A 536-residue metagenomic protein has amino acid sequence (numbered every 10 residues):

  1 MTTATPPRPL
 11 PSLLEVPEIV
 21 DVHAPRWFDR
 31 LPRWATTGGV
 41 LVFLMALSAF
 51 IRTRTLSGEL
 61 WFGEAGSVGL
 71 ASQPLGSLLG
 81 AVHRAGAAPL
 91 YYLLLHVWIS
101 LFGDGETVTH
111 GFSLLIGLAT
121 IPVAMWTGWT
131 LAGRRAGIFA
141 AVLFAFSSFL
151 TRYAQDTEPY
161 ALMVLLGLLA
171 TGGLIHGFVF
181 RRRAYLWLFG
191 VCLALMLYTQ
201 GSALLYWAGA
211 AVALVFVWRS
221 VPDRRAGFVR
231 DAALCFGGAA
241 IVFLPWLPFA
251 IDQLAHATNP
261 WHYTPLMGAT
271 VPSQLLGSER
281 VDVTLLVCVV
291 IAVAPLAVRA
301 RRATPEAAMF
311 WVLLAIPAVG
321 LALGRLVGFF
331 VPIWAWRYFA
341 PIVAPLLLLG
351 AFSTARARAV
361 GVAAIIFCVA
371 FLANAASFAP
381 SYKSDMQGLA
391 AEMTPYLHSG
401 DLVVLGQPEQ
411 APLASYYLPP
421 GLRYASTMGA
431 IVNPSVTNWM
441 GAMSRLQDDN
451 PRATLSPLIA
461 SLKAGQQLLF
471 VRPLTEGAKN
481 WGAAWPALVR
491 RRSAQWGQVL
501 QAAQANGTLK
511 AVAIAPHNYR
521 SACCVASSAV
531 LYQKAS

Functional and structural regions predicted by a protein language model:
T3-T5, L10-S536: Terminal, non-globular segments
